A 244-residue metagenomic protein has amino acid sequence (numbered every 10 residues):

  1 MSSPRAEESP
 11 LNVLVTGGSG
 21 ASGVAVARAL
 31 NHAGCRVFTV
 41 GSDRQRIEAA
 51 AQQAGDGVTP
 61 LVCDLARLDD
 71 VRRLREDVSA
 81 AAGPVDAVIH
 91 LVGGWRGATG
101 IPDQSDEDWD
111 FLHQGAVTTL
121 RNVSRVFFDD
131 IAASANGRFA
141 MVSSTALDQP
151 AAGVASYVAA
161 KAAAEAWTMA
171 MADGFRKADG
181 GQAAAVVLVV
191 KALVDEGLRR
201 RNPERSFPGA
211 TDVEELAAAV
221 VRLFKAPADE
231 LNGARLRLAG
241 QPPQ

Functional and structural regions predicted by a protein language model:
S19-G20: Conserved glycine-rich cofactor-binding loop
A33-A49: Conserved glycine-rich Rossmann-like NAD(P)H-binding loop of the short-chain dehydrogenase/reductase
A54-D69: Rossmann-fold cofactor-recognition segment
R72, G93-D110, G153-S156: Conserved mid-core segment of classical short-chain dehydrogenase/reductases
E76, A80, Q114-A135, A172-D173 (+1 more regions): Amphipathic alpha-helical dimer-interface segment in Rossmann-like NAD(P)H-dependent oxidoreductases
P102-R121, A140, A164: Catalytic Tyr-X3-Lys loop
A132-D179: Catalytic loop of short-chain dehydrogenase/reductase
Q182-V189, D195-E196, P203-Q244: C-terminal helical subdomain
